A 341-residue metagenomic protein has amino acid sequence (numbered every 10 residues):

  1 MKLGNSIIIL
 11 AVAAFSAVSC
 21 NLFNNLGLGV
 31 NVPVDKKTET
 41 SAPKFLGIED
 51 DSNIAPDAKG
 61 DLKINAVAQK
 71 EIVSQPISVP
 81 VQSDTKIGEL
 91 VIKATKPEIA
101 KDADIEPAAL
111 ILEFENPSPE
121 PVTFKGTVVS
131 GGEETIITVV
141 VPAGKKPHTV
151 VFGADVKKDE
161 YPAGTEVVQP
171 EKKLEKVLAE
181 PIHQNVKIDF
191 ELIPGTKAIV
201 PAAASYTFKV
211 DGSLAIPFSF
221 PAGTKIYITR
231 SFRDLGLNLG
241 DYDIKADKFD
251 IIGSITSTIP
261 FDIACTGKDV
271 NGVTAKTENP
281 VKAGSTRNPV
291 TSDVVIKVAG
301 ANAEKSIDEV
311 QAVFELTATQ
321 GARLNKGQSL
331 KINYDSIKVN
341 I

Functional and structural regions predicted by a protein language model:
M1-C20: Sec-dependent bacterial lipoprotein signal peptides
L3-G4, C20-I341: Extracellular/secretory-pathway and virion-surface proteins
